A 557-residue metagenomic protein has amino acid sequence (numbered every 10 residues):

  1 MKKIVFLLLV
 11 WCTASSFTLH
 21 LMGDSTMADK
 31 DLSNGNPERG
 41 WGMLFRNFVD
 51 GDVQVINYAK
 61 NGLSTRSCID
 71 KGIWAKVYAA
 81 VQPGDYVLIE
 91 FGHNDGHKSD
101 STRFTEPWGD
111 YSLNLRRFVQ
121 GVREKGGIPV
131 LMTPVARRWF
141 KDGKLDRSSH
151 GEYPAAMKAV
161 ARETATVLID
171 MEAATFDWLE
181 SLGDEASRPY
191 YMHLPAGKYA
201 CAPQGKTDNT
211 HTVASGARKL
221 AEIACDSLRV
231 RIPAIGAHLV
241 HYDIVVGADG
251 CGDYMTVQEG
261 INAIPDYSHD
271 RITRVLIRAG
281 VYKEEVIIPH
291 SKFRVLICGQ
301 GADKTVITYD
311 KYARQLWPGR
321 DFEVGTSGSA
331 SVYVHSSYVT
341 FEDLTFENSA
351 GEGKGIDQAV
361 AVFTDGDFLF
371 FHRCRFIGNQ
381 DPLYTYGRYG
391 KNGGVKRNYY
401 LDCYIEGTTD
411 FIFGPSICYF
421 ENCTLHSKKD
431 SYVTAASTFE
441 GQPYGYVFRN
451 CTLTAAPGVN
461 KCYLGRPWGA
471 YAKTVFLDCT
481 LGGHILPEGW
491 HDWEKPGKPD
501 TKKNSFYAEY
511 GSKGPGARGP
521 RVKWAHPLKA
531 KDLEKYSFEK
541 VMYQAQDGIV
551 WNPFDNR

Functional and structural regions predicted by a protein language model:
M1-T18: Bacterial Sec-dependent N-terminal signal peptides
A14-A59, A75-V87: Serine-esterase "nucleophile elbow" of acetyl-processing enzymes
T18-A28, L32-G35, L239-D253, A263: N-terminal module-boundary/linker segments of secreted carbohydrate-active enzymes
M22-T26, N57-L63, I89-N94, M132-A136 (+5 more regions): Active-site-proximal beta-strand/loop segments in catalytic clefts of secreted hydrolases
D29-R39, A59-K71, S99-P107: Acidic/histidine-rich helix-loop elements that form or flank divalent-metal/phosphate-binding sites at the catalytic
P37-F48, A161, L168, T273 (+2 more regions): Polytopic alpha-helical membrane proteins, predominantly small-molecule transporters/carriers
I73-R218, E222-G236: Alpha-helical cap/lid subdomain in secreted, periplasmic, or secretory-pathway luminal O-acyl-processing enzymes
H241-R557: Sequence-level preference for short, compositionally simple segments enriched in small aliphatic or small polar residues
